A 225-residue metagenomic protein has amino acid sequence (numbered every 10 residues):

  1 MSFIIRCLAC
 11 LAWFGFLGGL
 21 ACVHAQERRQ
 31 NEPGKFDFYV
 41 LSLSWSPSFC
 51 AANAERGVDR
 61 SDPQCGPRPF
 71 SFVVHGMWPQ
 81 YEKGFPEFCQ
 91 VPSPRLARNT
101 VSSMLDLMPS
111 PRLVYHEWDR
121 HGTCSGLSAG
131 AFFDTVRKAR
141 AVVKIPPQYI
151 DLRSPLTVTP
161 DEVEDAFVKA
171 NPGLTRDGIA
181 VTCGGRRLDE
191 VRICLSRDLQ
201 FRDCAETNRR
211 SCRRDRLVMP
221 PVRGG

Functional and structural regions predicted by a protein language model:
M1-R6: Positively charged n-region of N-terminal signal peptides that target proteins for export
L8-G19: Bacterial N-terminal signal peptides
L20-C22, K83: Residue-level recognition of conserved structural "scaffold" positions that shape functional pockets and channels
V23-E27: Boundary at the C-terminal end of the N-terminal hydrophobic targeting segment
R28-D62: N-terminal regions that are enriched for targeting/export leaders and immediately downstream pro/stem segments
A54-G225: Domain-level detector of nuclease and nuclease-like folds in predominantly extracellular/periplasmic contexts
